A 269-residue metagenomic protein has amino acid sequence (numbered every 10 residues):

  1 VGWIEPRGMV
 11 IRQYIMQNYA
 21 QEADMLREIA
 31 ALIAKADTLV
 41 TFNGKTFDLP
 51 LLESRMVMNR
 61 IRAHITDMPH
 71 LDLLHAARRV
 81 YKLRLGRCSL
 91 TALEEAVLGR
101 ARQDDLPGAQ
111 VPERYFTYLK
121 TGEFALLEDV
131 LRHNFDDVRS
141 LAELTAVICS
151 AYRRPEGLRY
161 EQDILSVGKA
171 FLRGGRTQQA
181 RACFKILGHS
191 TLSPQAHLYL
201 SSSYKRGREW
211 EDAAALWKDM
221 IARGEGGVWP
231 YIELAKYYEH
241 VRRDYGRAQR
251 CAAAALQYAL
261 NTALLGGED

Functional and structural regions predicted by a protein language model:
P6-V97: Conserved DEDDh/DEDDy metal-dependent 3′-5′ exonuclease domain
R79, L83-L158, I164-L165: Acidic, Mg2+-coordinating catalytic module of metal-dependent nucleases/exonucleases that use a two-metal-ion mechanism
V167, Y199-L200, Y204, L234 (+2 more regions): Structural register within alpha-helical repeat arrays
F171, Y204, Y238-E239: Residue at a conserved register position within TPR or TPR-like alpha-solenoid repeats
G174, G207, V241-R242: Structural motif corresponding to the intra-repeat A-B loop/turn of tetratricopeptide repeats
T191-L192, E225, L260: Short coil turns that delineate tetratricopeptide repeat
